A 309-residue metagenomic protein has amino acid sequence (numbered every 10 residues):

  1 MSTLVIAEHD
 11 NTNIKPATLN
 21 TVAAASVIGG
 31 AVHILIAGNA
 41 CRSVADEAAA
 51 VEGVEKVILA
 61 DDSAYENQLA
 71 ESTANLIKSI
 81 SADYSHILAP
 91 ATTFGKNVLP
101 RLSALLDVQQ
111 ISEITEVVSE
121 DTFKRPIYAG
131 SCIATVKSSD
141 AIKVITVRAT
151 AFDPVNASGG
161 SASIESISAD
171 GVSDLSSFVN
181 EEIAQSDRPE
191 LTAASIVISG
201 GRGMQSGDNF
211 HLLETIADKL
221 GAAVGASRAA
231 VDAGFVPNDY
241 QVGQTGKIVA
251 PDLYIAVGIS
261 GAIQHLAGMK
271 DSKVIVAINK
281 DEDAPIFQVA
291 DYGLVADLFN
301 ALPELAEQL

Functional and structural regions predicted by a protein language model:
M1-L309: N-terminal glycine-rich FAD/FM-binding segment characteristic of electron-transfer flavoproteins
